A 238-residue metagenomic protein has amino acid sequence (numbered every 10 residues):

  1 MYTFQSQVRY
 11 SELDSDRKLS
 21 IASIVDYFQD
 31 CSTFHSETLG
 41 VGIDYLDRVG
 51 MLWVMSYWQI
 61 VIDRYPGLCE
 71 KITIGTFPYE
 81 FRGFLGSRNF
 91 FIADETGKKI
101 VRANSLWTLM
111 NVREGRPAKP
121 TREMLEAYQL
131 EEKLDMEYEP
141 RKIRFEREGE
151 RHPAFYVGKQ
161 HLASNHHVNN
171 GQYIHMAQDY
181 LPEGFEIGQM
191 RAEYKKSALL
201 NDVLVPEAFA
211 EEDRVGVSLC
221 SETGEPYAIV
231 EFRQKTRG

Functional and structural regions predicted by a protein language model:
M1-M55, R102-N104, N111-G188: Hot-dog-fold acyl-thioester-processing enzymes
Y2-F4, Q59-D63, G67-K142, A198-L200 (+1 more regions): HotDog/MaoC-like acyl-thioester-processing domains
G50-Y65, F185-S197: Small beta-barrel nucleic-acid-binding modules, principally OB-folds
G149, P153-R233: Acidic/His-leaning functional-site neighborhoods
